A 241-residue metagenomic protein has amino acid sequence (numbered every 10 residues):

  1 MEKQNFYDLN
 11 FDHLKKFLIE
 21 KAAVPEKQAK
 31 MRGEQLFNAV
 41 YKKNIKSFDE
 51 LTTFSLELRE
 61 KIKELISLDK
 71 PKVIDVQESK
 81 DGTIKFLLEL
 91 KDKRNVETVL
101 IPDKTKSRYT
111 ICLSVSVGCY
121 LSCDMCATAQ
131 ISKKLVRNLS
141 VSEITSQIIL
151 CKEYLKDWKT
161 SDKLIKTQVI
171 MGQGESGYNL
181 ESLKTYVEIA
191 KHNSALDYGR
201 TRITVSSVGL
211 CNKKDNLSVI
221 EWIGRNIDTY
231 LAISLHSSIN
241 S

Functional and structural regions predicted by a protein language model:
M1-Y109: Flexible, acidic/Gly-rich N-terminal and inter-domain linker regions that tether and position cofactor-handling modules
F6, K133-V136, E175: Pocket-edge positions in alpha/beta enzyme catalytic cores
K43, T128-K133, S238-S241: A short, flexible beta-alpha/helix-coil linker loop
K85, T110-S114, V169, T204: Short aromatic/hydrophobic contact patches that present stacked aromatics for nucleic-acid/ligand binding
K91, I101-D103, S114-S116, A129 (+2 more regions): Generic beta-structure capping elements
D103-S146, L150: Canonical Radical SAM [4Fe-4S] cluster-binding loop centered on the CxxxCxxC motif and its immediate flanking residues
E153-S241: Conserved AdoMet/S-adenosylmethionine-binding subsite of the radical SAM
